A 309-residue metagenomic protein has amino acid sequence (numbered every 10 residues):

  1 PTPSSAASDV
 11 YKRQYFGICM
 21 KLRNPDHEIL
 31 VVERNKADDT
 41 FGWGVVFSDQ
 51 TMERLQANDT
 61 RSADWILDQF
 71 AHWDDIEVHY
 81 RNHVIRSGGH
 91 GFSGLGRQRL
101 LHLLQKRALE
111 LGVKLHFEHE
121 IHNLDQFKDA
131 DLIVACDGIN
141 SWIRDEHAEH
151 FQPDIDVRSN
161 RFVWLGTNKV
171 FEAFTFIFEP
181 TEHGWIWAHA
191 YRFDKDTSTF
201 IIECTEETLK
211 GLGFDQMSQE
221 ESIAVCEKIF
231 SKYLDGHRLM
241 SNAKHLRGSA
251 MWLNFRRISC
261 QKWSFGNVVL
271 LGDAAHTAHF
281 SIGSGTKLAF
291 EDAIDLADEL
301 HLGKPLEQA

Functional and structural regions predicted by a protein language model:
P1-A7, Y11: Single conserved hydrophobic/aromatic residue that forms the stacking wall/gate of nucleotide- or nucleobase-binding
K12-F16, A37, N140: Conserved Rossmann-like nucleotide-cofactor binding loop
R13-L22, V134-A135, S249-A309: Conserved mid-domain beta->alpha element of the FAD-binding
C19-G42: Glycine-rich FAD pyrophosphate-binding loop
D49-W164: Conserved N-terminal helical subregion
D129-F255: Conserved FAD-binding catalytic core of PHBH/FMO-like flavoproteins
